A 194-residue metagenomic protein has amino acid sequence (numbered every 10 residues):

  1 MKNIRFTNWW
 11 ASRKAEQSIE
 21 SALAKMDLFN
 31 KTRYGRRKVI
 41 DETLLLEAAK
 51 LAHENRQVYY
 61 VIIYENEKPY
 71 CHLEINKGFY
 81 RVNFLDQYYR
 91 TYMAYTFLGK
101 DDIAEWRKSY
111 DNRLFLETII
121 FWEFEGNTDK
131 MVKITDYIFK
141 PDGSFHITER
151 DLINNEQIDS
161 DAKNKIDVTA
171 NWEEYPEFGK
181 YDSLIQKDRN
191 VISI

Functional and structural regions predicted by a protein language model:
M1-H53, F115-I194: Long terminal segments
N30-T32, I62, T91: Generic hydrophobic, helix-prone segments enriched in Leu/Val/Ile
E54-G78: Short, well-structured hydrophobic secondary-structure segments
Y60-Y64, K108, Y137: Short, exposed beta-strand/loop patches in secreted or surface proteins that constitute
E65-C71, Y88-M93, D111-L116, D129-K133 (+1 more regions): A short glycine-rich beta-turn/N-cap micro-motif
H72-G78, N83-D86, M93-D101, I120-E123 (+2 more regions): Beta-turn initiation residues at beta-strand->coil junctions
F97-K100, Y110, N155, N190: Intrinsic low-complexity, intrinsically disordered segments enriched in polar/basic residues
A104-N112: Lectin-type carbohydrate-recognition ectodomains
